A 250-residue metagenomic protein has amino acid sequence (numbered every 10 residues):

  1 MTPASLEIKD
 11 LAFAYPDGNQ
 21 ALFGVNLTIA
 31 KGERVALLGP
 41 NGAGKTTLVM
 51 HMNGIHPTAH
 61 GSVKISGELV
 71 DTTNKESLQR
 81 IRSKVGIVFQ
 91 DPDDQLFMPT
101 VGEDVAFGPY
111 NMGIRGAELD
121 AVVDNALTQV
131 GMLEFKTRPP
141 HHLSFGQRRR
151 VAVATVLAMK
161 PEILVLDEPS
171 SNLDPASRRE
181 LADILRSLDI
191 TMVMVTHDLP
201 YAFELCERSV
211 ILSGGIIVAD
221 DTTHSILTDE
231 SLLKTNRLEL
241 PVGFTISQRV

Functional and structural regions predicted by a protein language model:
L38-P40: The feature captures the beta-strand-to-loop junction immediately N-terminal to the Walker
N53: Helix-to-loop junction immediately C-terminal to a conserved catalytic motif
S62-R80: ABC ATPase NBD Q-loop/coupling interface
A117-F135: Conserved ABC ATPase "signature" region
P139-L143, Q147: Conserved ABC ATPase signature
A202-E204: A short, surface-exposed alpha-helical micro-motif characterized by mixed small hydrophobic and charged/polar residues
I216-E239: Conserved beta-strand-loop-alpha-helix hinge in the C-terminal portion of ABC ATPase nucleotide-binding domains
